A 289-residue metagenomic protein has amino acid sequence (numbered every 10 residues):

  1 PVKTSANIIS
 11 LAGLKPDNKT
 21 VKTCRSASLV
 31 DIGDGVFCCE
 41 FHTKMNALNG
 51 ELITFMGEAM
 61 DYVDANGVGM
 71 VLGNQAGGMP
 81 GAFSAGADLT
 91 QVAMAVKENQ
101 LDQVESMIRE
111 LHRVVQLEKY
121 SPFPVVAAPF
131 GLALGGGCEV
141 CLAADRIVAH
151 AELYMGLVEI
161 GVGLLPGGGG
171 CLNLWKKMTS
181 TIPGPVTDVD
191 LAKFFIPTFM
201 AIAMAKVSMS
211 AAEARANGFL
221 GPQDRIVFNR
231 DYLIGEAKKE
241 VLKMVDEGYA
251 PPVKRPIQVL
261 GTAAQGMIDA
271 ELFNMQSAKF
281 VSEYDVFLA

Functional and structural regions predicted by a protein language model:
P1-V71, T181-K206, S210, A216 (+2 more regions): Intrinsically disordered, low-complexity segments enriched in small/flexible residues
T23-C24, V30-D31, P80, Q91 (+1 more regions): Short leucine-rich amphipathic alpha-helices used at interfaces
D34-E40, I53-Q100, R109-A128, H150-Y154: A structural preference for short, pocket-lining loop segments at secondary-structure junctions
T43, A76, M178: A broadly conserved detector of short glycine/acidic/proline-rich loop/turn motifs that flank catalytic sites and bind
M45-N46, A82, L132, L164: Short strand->helix junction
M45-N46, G50, Q100-I108: Short acidic-aromatic active-site loops that bind/stabilize oxyanions
L48, A87, A144: Single, functionally critical "micro-switch" positions that shape active/binding sites and transmembrane helices
V104-I108, H112, Q116-K254: Conserved catalytic cores of soluble enzyme domains, especially glycine-rich substrate-binding beta-alpha loops
